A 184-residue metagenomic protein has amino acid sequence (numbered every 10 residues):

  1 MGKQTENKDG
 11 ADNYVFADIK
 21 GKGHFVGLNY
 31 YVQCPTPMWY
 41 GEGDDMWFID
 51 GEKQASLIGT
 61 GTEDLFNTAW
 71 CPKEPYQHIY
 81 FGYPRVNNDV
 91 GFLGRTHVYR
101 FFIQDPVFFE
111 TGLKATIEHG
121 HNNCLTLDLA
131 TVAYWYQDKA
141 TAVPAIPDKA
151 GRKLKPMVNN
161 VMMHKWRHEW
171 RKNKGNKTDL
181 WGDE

Functional and structural regions predicted by a protein language model:
M1-E184: Beta-strand-centric surfaces of beta-sandwich/beta-rich domains
